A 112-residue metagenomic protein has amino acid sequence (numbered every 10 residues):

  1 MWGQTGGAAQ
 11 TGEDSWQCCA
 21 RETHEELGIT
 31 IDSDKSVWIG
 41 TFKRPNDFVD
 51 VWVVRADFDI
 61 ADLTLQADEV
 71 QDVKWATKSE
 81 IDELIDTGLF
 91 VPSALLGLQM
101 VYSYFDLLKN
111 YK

Functional and structural regions predicted by a protein language model:
M1-R21, E25: Conserved Nudix-box catalytic region and its N-terminal flanking loop in Nudix hydrolases and closely related
W2, W38-K112: Nudix hydrolase/Nudix homology domain
T30-I39: A short coil-to-beta-strand element that immediately follows conserved catalytic motifs
